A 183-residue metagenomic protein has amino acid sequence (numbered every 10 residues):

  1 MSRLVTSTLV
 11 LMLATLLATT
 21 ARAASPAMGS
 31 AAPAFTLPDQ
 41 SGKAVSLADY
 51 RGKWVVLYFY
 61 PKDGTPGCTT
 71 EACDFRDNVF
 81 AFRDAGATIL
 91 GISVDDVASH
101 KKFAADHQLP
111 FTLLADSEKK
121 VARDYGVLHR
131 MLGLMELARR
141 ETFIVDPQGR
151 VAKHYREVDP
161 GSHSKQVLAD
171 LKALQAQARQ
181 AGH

Functional and structural regions predicted by a protein language model:
M1-T6: Positively charged n-region of N-terminal signal peptides that target proteins for export
S7-A18: Bacterial N-terminal signal peptides
T19-A23: Sec/Tat signal peptide C-region and signal peptidase I cleavage site
P26, F35-V55: A short beta-strand-turn-helix
A32-P33, W54, R139-E141: Short loop/turn microsegments at loop-to-beta-strand junctions
A48-T69: Short active-site neighborhood of thiol/selenol oxidoreductases, capturing the structured segment around
G67-L109, S117-R123: Structural microenvironment flanking redox-active thiols in thiol-disulfide oxidoreductases
L137-H183: Thiol-/selenol-based redox modules, centered on thioredoxin-like and closely related oxidoreductase domains
